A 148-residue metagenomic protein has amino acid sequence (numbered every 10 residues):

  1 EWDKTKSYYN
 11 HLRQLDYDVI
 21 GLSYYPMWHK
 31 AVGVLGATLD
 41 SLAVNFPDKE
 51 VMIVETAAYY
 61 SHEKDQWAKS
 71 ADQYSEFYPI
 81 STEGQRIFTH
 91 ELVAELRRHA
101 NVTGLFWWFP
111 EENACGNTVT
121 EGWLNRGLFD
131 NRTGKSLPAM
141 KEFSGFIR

Functional and structural regions predicted by a protein language model:
E1, L12-L15, H99, S136-L137: Short, structured coil/loop segments at alpha-helix boundaries
E1, T56, W107-P110: Short, well-ordered beta-to-alpha junction loops that form the rim of enzyme active sites and present histidine/acidic
E1-W2, S81: Active-site mouth loops of central-metabolism enzymes
W2-L12, R86-E95: Short, acidic/polar
T5-G33, L39-D40, K49-H62, W67-A68: Aromatic- and acid-rich polysaccharide-binding/catalytic face of secreted or lumenal carbohydrate-active enzymes
A37, S41-D48, S61-R148: Aromatic-rich peripheral "rim/lid" segments of glycoside hydrolase catalytic domains that contact and position glycan
